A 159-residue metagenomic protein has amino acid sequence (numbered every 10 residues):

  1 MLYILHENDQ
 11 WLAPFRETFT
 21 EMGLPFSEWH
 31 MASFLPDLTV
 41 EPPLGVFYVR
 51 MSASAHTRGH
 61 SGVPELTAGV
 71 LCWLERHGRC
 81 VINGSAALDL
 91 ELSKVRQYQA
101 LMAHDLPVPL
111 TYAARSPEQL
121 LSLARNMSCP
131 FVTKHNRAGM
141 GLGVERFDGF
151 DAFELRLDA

Functional and structural regions predicted by a protein language model:
M1, A86-A159: Active-site nucleotide/adenylate-binding loops and adjacent lid/helix of ATP-dependent enzymes
M1-E7: Nucleotide-activated donor-dependent transferases that construct or modify glycoconjugates
E7-L110: Conserved N-proximal alpha/beta basic substrate-recognition cap immediately N-terminal to, or forming the N-lobe
